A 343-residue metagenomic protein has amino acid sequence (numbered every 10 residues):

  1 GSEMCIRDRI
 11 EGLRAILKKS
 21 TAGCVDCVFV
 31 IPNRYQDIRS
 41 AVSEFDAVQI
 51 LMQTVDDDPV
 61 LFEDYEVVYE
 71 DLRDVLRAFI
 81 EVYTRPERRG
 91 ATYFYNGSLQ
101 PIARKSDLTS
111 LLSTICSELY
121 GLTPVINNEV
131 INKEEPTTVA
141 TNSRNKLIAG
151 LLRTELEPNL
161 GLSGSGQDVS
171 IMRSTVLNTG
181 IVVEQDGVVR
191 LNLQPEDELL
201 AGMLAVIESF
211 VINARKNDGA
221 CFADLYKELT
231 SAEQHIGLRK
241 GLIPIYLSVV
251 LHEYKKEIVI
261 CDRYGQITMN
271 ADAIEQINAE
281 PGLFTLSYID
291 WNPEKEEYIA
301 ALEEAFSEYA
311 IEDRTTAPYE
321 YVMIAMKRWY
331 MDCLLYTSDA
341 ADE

Functional and structural regions predicted by a protein language model:
G1-S338, E343: Extended alpha-helical scaffold and adjacent linker segments that couple domains and build interaction/assembly
